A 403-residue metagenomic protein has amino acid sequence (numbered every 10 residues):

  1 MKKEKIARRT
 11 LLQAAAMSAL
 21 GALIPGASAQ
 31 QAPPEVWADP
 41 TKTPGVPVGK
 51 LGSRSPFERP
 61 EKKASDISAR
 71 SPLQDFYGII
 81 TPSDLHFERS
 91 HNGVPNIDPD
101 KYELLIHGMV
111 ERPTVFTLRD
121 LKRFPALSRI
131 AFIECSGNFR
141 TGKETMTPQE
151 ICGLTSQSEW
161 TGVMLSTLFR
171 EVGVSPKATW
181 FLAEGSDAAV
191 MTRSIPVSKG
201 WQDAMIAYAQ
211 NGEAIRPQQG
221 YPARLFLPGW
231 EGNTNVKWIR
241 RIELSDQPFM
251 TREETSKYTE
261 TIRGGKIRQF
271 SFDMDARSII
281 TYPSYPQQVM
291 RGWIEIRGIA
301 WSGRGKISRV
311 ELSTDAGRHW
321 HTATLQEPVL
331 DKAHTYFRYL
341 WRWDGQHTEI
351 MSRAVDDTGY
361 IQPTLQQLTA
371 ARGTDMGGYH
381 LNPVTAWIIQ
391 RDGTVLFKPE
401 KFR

Functional and structural regions predicted by a protein language model:
M1-A19: N-terminal secretory signal peptides and thylakoid transit peptides that target proteins across membranes
Q31-R403: Structured, non-membrane catalytic/scaffold regions adjacent to prosthetic-group chemistry
